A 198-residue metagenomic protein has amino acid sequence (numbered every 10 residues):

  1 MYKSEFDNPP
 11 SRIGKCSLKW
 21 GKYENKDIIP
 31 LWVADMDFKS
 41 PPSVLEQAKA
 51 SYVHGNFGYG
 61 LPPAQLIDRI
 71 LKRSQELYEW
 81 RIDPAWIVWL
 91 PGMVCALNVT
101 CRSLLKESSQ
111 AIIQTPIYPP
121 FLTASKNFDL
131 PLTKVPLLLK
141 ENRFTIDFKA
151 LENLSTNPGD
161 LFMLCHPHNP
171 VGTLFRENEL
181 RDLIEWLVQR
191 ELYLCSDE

Functional and structural regions predicted by a protein language model:
Y2-G92, V99: N-terminal small-domain helix-loop-helix segment of the aminotransferase-like
D27, F175, V188: Aromatic/pi-system hotspot detector in well-structured domains
P30, I112-I113, C195: A structural signal for short, well-ordered beta-strand segments and their strand-loop junctions that often border
F57-E185: Conserved core of the PLP fold type I
L161, Y193-L194: Hydrophobic "anchor" residues on beta-strands that sit immediately upstream of conserved functional sites
H166, L194-C195: Residue-level marker for buried hydrophobic side chains located in beta-strands that build the well-ordered beta-sheet
E198: Walker B catalytic acidic pair
